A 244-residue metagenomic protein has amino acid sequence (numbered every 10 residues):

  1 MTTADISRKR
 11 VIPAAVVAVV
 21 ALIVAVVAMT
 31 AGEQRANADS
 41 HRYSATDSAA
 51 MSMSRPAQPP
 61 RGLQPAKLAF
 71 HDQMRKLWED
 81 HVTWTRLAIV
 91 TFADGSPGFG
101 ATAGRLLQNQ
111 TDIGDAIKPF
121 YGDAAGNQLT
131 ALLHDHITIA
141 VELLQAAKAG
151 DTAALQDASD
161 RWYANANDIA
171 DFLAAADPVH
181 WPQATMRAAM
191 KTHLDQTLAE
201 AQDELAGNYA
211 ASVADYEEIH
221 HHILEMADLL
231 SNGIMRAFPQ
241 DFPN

Functional and structural regions predicted by a protein language model:
T2-V17: N-terminal export and membrane-targeting signals
P13-A31: Hydrophobic alpha-helical membrane-insertion segments, chiefly the h-region of N-terminal signal peptides
V26-A45: C-terminal region of N-terminal signal peptides and the immediate post-cleavage residues of exported proteins
N37-D39, A211-N244: A cross-kingdom marker for long, charged
D47-R105: Immediate post-signal-peptide N-terminus of mature secreted/exported proteins
P60-K67, T91-G100, G122-G126, D151-L155 (+3 more regions): Alpha-helical rod/repeat scaffolding segments in eukaryotic adaptors/tethers and long-chain four-helix cytokines
T85-L173, H222-I223, G233: Alpha-helical segments in soluble extracytoplasmic regions
R161-H221, E225: An amphipathic alpha-helical core segment
